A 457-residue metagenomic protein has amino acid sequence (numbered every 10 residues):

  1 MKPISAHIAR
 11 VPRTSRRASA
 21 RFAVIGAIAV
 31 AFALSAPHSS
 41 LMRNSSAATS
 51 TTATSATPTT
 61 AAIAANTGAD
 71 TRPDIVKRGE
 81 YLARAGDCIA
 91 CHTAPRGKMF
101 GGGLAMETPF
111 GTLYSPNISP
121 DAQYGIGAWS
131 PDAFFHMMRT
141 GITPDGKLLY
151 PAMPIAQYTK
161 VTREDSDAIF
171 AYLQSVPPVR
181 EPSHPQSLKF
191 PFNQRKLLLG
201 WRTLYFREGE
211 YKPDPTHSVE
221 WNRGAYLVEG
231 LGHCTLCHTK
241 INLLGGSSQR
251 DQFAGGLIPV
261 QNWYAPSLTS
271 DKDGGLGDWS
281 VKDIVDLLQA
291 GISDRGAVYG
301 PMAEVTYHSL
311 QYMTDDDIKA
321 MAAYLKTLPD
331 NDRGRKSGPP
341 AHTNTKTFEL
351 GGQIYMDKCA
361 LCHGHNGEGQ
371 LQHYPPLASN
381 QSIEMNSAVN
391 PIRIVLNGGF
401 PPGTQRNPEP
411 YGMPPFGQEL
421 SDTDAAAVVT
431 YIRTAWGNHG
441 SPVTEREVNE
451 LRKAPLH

Functional and structural regions predicted by a protein language model:
M1-A18: N-terminal secretory signal peptides that target proteins for export/translocation
A23-A36: Bacterial N-terminal signal peptides
L34-T49, A61, A65, A69: Bacterial Sec-dependent signal peptides at the C-terminal "C-region" and cleavage site
S50-T54, P58-T67, D74, T93-L113 (+7 more regions): Flexible coil segments in periplasmic/lumen-exposed cytochrome c-class electron-transfer proteins
G68-T93: Mature N-terminal segment immediately following signal peptide/propeptide cleavage in secreted/periplasmic
D87-A90, E107-K160, E164, N262-I292 (+1 more regions): The feature marks the first
C88-C91, C234-C237, C359-C362: Short cysteine clusters
L350-R393: C-terminal structural cap/anchor segments
